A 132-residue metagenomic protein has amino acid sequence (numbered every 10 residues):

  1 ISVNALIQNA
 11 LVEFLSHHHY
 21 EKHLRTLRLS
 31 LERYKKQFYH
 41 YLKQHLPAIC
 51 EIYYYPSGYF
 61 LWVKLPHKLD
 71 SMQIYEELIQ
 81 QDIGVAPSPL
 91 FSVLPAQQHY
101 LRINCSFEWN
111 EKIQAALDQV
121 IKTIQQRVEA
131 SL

Functional and structural regions predicted by a protein language model:
I1-L132: PLP-dependent class I/II
